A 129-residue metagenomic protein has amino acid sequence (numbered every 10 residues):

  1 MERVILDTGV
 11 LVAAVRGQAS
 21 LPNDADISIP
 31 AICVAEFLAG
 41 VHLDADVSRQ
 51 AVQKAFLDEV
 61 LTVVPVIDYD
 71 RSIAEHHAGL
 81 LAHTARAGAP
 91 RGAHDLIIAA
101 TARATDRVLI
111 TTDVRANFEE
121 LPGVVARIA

Functional and structural regions predicted by a protein language model:
E2-V4, A14-T101, T105-V108, E119-L121 (+1 more regions): PIN-domain endoribonuclease scaffold, especially VapC-family toxins
D7: Conserved catalytic-loop position in the HRD/HxD motif
T112: Conserved acidic donor-binding loop of glycosyltransferase catalytic domains
R115-A116: Flexible glycine-rich beta->alpha loop in the catalytic core of nucleotide-sugar glycosyltransferases
